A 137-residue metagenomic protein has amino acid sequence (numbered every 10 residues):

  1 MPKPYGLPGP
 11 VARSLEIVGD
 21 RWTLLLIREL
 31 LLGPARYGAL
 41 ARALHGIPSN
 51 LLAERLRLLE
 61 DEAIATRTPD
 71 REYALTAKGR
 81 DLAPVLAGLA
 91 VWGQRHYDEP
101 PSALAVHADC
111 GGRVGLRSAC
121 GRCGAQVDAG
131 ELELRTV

Functional and structural regions predicted by a protein language model:
M1-G6: N-terminal intrinsically disordered/low-complexity leader segments
L7-I47: N-terminal helix-turn-helix DNA-binding core of bacterial DNA-binding proteins
G19, T68-A90: Basic, amphipathic "hinge/linker" alpha-helix immediately C-terminal to the N-terminal HTH DNA-binding motif
N50: Key DNA-contact positions within bacterial/archaeal DNA-binding proteins
R55: Residues within the DNA-recognition helix of helix-turn-helix
L59: DNA major-groove recognition helices of helix-turn-helix
E62-A63: Glycine-centered, phosphate/nucleic-acid-interacting loop/turn motifs that mediate DNA/RNA or nucleotide
A87, Q94-V137: C-terminal regulatory/oligomerization modules of transcriptional regulators
